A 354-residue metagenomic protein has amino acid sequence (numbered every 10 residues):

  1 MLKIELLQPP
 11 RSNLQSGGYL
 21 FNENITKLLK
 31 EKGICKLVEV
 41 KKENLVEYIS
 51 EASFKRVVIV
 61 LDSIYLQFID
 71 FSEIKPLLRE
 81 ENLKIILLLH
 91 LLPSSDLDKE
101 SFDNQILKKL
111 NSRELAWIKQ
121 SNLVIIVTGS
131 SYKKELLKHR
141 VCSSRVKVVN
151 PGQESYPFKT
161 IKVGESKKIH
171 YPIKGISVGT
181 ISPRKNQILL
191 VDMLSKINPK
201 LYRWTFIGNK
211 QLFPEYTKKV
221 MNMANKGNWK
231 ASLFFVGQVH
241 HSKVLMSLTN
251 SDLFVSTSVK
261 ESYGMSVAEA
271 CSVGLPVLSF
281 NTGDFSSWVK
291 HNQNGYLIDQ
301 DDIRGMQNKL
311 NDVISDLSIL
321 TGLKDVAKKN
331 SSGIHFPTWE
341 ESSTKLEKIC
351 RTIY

Functional and structural regions predicted by a protein language model:
N104-I125: Membrane-proximal helix-turn-helix segments that form the acceptor-binding/catalytic region of lipid-linked
S131, G152: Carbohydrate-associated surface elements
K167-K185, V191-K196, T205: Conserved donor-binding/catalytic core segment of Leloir-type glycosyltransferases
R203-M221, G237: Glycosyltransferase donor-sugar binding loop
Q238-V239, M246-S251: Short alpha-helical donor nucleotide-sugar binding micro-motif in glycosyltransferases
V259: Aromatic "clamp/platform" in nucleotide-sugar-dependent glycosyltransferases that forms part of the donor/acceptor
P276-S279: Short hydrophobic beta-strand element within catalytic cores of glycosyltransferases and related nucleotide-activated
H291-N292, Y296-I303, D312-L317: Conserved acidic donor-binding segment of nucleotide-sugar-dependent glycosyltransferases
